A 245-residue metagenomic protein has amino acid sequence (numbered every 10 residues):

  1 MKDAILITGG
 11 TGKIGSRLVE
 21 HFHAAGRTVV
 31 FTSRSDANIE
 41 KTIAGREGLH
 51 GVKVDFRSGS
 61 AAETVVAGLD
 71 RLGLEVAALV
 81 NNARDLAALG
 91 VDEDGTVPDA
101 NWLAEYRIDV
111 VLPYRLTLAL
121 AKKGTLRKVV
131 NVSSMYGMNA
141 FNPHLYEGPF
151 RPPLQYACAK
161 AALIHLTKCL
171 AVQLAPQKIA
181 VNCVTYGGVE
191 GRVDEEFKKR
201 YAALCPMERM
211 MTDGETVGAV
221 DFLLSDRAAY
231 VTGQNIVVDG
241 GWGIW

Functional and structural regions predicted by a protein language model:
T11-G12: Conserved glycine-rich cofactor-binding loop
A25-E40: Conserved glycine-rich Rossmann-like NAD(P)H-binding loop of the short-chain dehydrogenase/reductase
N82-G90, G241: Conserved NAD(P)H cofactor-binding loop of Rossmann-fold oxidoreductase domains
D85, V130-A162, T167-A175: Catalytic loop of short-chain dehydrogenase/reductase
G90-Y106, P143-H144, P152, Y201: Substrate-binding pocket helix/loop in short-chain dehydrogenase/reductase
G95-R115, V130, Y156-C158, L163: Catalytic Tyr-X3-Lys loop
F141, D221, T232-W245: Short C-terminal tail/terminal secondary-structure segment of NAD(P)H-dependent dehydrogenase/reductase domains
A175, A180, V231-G233: Short, small/polar-rich loop/turn modules that mediate ligand/substrate recognition or access, typified
